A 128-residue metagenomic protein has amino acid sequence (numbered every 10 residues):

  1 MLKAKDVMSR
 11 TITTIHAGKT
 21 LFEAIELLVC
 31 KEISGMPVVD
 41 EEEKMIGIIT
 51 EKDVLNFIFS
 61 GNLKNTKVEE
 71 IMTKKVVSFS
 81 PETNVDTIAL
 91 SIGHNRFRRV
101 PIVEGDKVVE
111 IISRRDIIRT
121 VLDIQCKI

Functional and structural regions predicted by a protein language model:
M1-L2, K107, K127-I128: Short, Lys/Arg-enriched, disordered terminal segments
L2, K19, I49, N62-T66 (+3 more regions): Residues at secondary-structure transition points
L2-I12, T66-V76: Bateman (tandem CBS) regulatory domains
D6, T20, D53-V54, K67-I71 (+2 more regions): Histidine- and aromatic-rich ligand-binding microenvironments
T11, K19, D53, I58 (+2 more regions): Short, well-ordered turn and helix-capping elements at secondary-structure junctions
I15-E32, V39, F79-R96, I102-E104 (+2 more regions): The conserved cystathionine-beta-synthase
L28-K31, M36-K52, I92, V100-D116: A glycine-centered beta-loop-beta connector
L55-V68, I118-I128: A short, polar/charged loop-to-alpha-helix boundary motif
